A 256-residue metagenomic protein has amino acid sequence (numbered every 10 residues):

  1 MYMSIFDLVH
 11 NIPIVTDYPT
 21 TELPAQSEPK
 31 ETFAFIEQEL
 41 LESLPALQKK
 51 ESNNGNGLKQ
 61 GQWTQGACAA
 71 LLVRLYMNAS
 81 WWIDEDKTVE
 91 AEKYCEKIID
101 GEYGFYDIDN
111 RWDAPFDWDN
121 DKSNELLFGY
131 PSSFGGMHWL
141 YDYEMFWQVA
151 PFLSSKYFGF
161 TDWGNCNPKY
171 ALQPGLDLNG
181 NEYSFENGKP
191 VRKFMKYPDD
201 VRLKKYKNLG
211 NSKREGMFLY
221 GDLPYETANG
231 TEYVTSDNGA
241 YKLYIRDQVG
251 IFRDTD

Functional and structural regions predicted by a protein language model:
M1-G159, D247-D256: Structured, solvent-exposed acidic/aromatic patches
Y106-D256: Elongated scaffold/linker segments in the mid-to-C-terminal portions of large proteins
